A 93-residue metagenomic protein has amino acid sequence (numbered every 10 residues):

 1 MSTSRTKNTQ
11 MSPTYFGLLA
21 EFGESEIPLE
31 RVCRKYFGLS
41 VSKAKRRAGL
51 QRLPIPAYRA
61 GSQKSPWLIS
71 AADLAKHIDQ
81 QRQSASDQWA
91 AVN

Functional and structural regions predicted by a protein language model:
S2-M11: Short alpha-helical segments that sit at the start of domains
S2-T3, A71-N93: A short, Lys/Arg-enriched interface patch at domain edges and termini
S12-K43, R47, Q80: Polyanion-binding surface elements
S12-T14, R59, S84: Serine/threonine-rich low-complexity intrinsically disordered regions
E26-R31, P54-R82: Short helix-start
K35-L68, A90-V92: Major-groove DNA-recognition helix of helix-turn-helix-type DNA-binding domains
